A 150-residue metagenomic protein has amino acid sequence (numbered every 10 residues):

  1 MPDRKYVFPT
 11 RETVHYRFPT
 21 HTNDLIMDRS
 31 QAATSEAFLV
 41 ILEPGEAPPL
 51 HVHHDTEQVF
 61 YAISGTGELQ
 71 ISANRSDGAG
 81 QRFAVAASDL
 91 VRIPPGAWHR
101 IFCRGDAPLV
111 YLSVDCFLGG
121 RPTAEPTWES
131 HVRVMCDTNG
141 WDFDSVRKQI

Functional and structural regions predicted by a protein language model:
M1-E36, P49, R82, P126-I150: A short, N-terminal "cap"/entry segment at the start of jelly-roll beta-barrel domains of the cupin/DSBH fold
M27-R29, P49-H54, I71, R82-F83 (+1 more regions): Short histidine-centered beta-strand/loop micro-motifs that create catalytic or ligand/metal-coordination sites
A37-I41, V59, R82, L90-R92 (+1 more regions): Conserved hydrophobic/aromatic beta-strand scaffold that supports enzyme active sites
F38-D55: Conserved short histidine dyad/triad with adjacent acidic residue
E46, D55-T56, A97-W98, A107 (+1 more regions): A generic "binding-loop/recognition-motif" signal
E57-A87, A97: A short beta-strand-loop-beta hairpin characteristic of the jelly-roll/cupin
V85-G105, V114-C116: Conserved metal-binding segment of the jelly-roll/cupin
G119-P126: A short beta-to-alpha transition loop/helix N-cap that caps and shapes the active-site region
